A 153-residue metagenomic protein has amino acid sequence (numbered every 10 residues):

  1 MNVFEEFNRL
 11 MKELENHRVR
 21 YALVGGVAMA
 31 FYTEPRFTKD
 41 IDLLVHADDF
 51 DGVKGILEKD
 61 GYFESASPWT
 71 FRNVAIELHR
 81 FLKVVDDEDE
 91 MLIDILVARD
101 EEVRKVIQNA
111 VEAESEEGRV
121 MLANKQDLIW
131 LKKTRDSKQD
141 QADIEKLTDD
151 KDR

Functional and structural regions predicted by a protein language model:
M1-R153: Compositionally biased terminal segments of proteins
